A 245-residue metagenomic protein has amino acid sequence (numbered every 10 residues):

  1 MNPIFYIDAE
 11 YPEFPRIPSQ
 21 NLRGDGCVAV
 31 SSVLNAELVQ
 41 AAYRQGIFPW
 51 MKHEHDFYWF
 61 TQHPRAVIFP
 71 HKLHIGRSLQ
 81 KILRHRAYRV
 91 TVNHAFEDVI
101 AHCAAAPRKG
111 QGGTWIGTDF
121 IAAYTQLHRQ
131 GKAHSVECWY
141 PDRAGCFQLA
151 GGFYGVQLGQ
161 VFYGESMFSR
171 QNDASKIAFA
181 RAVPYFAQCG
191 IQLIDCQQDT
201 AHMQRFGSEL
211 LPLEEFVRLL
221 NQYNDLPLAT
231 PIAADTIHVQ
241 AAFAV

Functional and structural regions predicted by a protein language model:
M1-V245: N-acyltransferase acceptor-side catalytic subdomain
